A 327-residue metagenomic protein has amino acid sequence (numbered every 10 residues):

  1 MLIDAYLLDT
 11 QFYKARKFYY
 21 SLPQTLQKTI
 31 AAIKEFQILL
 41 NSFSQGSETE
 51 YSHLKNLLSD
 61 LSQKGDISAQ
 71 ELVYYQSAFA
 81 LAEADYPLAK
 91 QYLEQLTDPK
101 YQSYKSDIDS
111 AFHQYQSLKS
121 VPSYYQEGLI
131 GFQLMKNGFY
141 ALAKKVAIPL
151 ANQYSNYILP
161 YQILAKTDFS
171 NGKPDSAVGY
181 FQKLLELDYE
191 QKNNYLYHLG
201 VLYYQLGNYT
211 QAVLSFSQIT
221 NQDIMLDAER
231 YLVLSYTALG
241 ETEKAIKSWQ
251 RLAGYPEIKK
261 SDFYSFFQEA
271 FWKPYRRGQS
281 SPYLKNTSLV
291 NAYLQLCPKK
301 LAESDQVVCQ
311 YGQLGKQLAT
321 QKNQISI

Functional and structural regions predicted by a protein language model:
M1, K34-Q37, Y75, A111 (+5 more regions): Canonical tetratricopeptide repeat
D4, Q37-L40, A78, F132 (+3 more regions): Residue-level recognition of tetratricopeptide repeat
L8, N41-S44, A82, K136 (+4 more regions): Register position in tetratricopeptide repeats
F12, E48-Y51, Y86, Y140 (+4 more regions): TPR-repeat structural position
L26-Q27, D66-I67, Y101, S155 (+4 more regions): Short coil turns that delineate tetratricopeptide repeat
I30-I33, E71, Y125, L159 (+3 more regions): Start-of-helix register in tetratricopeptide repeats
